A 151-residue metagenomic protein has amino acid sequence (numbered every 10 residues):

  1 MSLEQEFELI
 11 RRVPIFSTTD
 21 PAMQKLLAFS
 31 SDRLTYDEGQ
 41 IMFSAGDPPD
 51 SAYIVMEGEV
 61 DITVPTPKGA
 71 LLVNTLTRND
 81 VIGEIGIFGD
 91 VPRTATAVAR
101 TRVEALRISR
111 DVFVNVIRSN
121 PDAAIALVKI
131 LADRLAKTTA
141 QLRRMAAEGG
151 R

Functional and structural regions predicted by a protein language model:
M1-R151: Cytosolic regulatory regions built on CNB/CRP/Popeye-like sensor folds
